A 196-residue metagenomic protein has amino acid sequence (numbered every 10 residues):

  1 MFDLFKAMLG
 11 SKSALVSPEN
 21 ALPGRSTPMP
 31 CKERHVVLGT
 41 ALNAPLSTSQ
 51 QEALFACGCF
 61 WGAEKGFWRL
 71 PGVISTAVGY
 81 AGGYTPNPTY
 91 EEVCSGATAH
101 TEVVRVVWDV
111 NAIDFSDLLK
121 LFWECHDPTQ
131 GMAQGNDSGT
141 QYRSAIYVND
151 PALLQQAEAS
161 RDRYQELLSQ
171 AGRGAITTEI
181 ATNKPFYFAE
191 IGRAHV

Functional and structural regions predicted by a protein language model:
M1-H195: Flexible coil/turn and secondary-structure edge motifs
